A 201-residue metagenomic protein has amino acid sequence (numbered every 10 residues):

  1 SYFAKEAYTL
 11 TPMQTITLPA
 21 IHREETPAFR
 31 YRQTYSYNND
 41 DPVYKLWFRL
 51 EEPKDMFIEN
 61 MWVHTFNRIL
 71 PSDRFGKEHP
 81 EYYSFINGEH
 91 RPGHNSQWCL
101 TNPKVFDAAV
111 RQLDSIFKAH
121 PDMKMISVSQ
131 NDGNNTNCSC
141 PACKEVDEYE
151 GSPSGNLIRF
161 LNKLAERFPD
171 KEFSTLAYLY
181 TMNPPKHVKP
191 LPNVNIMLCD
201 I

Functional and structural regions predicted by a protein language model:
S1-R159, K163-D170, S174-A177, N193-C199: Feature activates predominantly on carbohydrate-active enzymes
Y178-H187: Alpha-helical scaffolding within the catalytic cores of extracellular/periplasmic polymer-degrading hydrolases
H187-N193: Short, surface-exposed basic-aromatic patches at helix termini and helix-loop junctions that form
